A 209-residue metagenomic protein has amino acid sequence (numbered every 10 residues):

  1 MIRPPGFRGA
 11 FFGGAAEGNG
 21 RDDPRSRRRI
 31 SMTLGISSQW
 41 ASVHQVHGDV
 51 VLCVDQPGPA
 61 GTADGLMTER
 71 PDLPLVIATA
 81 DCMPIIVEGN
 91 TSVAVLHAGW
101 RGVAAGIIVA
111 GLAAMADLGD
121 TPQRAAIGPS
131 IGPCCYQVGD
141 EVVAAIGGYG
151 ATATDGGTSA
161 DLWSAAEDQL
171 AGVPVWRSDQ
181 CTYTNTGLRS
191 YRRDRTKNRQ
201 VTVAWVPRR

Functional and structural regions predicted by a protein language model:
M1-R209: Active-site microenvironment for binding and transforming phosphate-containing groups
